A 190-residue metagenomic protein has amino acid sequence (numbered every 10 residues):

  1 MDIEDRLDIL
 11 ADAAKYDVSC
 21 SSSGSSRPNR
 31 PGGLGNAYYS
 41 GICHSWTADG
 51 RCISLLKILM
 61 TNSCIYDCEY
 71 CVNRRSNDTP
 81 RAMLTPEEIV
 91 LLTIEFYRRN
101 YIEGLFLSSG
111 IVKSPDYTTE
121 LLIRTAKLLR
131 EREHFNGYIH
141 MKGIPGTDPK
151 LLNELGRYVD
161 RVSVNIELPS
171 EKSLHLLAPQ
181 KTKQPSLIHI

Functional and structural regions predicted by a protein language model:
M1-S63: Flexible, acidic/Gly-rich N-terminal and inter-domain linker regions that tether and position cofactor-handling modules
Y38-G41, I89-L92, G146-K150: Short alpha-helical segments and helix-capping/turn motifs at coil-helix boundaries
G50-I53, I65-C68, G104, Y138: A common structural microfeature
I53-K57, Y66-E69, E87, L91-I94 (+1 more regions): N-terminal, well-ordered alpha-helical segments
N62-R74: Local cysteine-cluster metal-coordination motifs and their immediate loop/turn environment, predominantly Fe-S cluster
C64, P149-L152: Short, glycine/polar-rich helix-capping loops at beta-to-alpha or helix-loop-helix junctions that flank or form
R74-E88, Y97-L122, L128-P149, G156-L187: Core AdoMet radical
